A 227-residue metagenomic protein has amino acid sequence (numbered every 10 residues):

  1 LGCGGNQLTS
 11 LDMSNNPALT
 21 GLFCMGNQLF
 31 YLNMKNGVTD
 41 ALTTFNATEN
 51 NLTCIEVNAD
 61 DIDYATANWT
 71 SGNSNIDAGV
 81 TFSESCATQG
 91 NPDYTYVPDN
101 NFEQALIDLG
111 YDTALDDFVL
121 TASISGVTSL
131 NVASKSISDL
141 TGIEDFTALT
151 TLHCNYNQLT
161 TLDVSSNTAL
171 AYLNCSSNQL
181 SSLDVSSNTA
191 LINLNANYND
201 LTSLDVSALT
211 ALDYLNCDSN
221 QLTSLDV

Functional and structural regions predicted by a protein language model:
L1, L22-C24, L32, T43-F45 (+5 more regions): Conserved hydrophobic beta-strand positions in leucine-rich repeat
L1-T9, C217-V227: Low-complexity/repetitive intrinsically disordered segments
G4, F23-M25, T53, S85-A87 (+1 more regions): Sequence contexts marking disulfide-bonded cysteines in secreted/extracellular proteins
N6, N27, N50, K135 (+4 more regions): Consensus "Asn ladder" position of solenoid repeat domains
L8, L19, L29, T39-T43 (+10 more regions): Conserved hydrophobic position(s) of the canonical leucine-rich repeat
L11, L22, L32, I55 (+5 more regions): Canonical leucine-rich repeat
P17, N33-A41, E49-T151, T168 (+2 more regions): N-terminal capping/linker segments that flank leucine-rich repeat
